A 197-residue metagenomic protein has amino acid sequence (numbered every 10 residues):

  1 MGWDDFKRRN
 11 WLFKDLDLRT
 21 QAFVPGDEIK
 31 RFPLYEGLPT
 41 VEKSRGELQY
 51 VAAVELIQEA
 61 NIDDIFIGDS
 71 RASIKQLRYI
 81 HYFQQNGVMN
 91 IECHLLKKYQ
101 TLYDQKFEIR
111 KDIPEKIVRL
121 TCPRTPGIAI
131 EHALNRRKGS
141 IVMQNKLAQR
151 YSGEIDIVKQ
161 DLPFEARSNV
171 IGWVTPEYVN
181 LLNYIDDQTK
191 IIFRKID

Functional and structural regions predicted by a protein language model:
M1-L96: Catalytic alpha/beta core domains of metabolic enzymes, predominantly
H94-D197: C-terminal functional modules
